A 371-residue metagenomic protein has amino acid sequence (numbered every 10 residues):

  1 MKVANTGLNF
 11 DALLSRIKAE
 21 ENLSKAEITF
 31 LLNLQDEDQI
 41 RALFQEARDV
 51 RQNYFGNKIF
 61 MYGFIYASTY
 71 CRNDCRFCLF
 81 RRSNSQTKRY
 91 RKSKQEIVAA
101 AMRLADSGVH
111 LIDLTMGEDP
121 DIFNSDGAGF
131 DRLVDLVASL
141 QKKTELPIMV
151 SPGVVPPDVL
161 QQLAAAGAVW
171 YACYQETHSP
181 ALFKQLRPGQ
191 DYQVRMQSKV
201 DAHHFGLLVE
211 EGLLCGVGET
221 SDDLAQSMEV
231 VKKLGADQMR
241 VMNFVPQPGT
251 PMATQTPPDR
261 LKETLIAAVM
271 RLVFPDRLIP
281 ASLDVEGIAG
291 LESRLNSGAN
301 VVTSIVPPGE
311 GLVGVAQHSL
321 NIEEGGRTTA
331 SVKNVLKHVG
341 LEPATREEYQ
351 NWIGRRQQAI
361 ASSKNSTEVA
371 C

Functional and structural regions predicted by a protein language model:
M1-D36, L234-C371: Auxiliary Fe-S-binding modules of radical SAM enzymes
R16, R103, S139-K142, Q162 (+5 more regions): Alpha-helical scaffold elements within enzyme catalytic domains, especially in hydrolases
E20, A47, C75, C173 (+4 more regions): Conserved, mostly hydrophobic/aromatic
A42-S85, R89-T115: N-terminal pre-triad scaffold of radical SAM enzymes
R82-A100, L104-K199, L208-G212, D237-M242: Core AdoMet radical
I112, D119-I122, S151, S198-D222 (+2 more regions): Conserved strand-turn element in the central/C-terminal portion of the radical SAM core barrel that lines
S125-V150, Y192-L208, Q255-R277, G326-V339: Alpha-helix-loop-beta-strand connector modules within alpha/beta enzyme cores
P156-L163, G218-V231, E286-S297: Catalytic cores of alpha/beta
